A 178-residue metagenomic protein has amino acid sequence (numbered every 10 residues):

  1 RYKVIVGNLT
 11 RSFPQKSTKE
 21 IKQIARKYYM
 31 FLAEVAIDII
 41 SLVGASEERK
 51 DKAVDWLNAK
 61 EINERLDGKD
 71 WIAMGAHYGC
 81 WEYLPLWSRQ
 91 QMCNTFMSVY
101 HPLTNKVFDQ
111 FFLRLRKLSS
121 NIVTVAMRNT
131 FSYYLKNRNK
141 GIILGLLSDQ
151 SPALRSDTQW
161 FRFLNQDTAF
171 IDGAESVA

Functional and structural regions predicted by a protein language model:
R1-I72, G79-C80: Membrane-proximal helical "anchor" segments flanking the first transmembrane region of inner-membrane enzymes
R11, V177-A178: Short basic/hydrophobic patches in alpha-helices and adjacent helix-turn junctions that form amphipathic surface motifs
V43-V177: Soluble catalytic domains of membrane acyltransferases
